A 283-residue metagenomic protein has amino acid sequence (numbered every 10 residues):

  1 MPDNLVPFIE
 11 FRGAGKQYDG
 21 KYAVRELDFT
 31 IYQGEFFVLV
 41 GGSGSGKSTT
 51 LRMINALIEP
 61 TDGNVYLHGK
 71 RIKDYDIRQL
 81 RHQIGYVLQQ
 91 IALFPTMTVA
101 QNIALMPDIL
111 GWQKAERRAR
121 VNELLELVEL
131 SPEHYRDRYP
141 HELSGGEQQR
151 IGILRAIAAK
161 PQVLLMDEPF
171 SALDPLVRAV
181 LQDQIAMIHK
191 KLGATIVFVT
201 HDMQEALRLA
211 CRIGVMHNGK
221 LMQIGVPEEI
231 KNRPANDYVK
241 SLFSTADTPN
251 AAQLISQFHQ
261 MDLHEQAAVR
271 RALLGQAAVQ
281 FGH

Functional and structural regions predicted by a protein language model:
N55: Helix-to-loop junction immediately C-terminal to a conserved catalytic motif
D108, A115-H134, M187: Conserved ABC ATPase "signature" region
Y139-L143, E147: Conserved ABC ATPase signature
K160: Conserved catalytic motifs of ABC-family nucleotide-binding domains
L164-D167: Catalytic Walker B motif of ABC-type/P-loop ATPase nucleotide-binding domains
I224-G225, R233: ABC ATPase "signature
